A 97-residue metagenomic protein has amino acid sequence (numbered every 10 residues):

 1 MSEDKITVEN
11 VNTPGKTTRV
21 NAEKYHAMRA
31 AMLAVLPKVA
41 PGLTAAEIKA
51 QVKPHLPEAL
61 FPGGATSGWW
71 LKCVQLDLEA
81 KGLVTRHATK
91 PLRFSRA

Functional and structural regions predicted by a protein language model:
M1-A34: Long, low-complexity, charged/polar intrinsically disordered regions in eukaryotic proteins
A31-V39, Q51: Short amphipathic alpha-helical elements of helix-turn-helix/winged-helix folds
P37-P41, H55-E58: Short helix-capping/hinge SLiMs at alpha-helix to coil transitions
T44-K53, L78: A short acidic, leucine-rich amphipathic alpha-helix
K53-L71: Short, positively charged loop/turn segments that connect secondary-structure elements
E79-T89: A short, conserved structural fragment
T89-A97: Short, cationic-aromatic polyanion-contact patches
